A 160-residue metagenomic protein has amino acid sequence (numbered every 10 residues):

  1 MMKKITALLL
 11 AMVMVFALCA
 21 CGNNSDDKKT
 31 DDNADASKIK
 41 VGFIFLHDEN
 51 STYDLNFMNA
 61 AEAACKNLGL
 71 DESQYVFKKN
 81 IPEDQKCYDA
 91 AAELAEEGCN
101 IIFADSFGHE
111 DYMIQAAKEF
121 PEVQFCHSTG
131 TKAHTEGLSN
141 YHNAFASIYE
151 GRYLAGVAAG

Functional and structural regions predicted by a protein language model:
K3-A11: Sec-dependent signal peptide recognition, specifically the positively charged N-region followed immediately by
C19-D31: Bacterial lipoprotein signal-peptidase II cleavage site
D35, K40-A60, A64, L68 (+2 more regions): Extracytoplasmic "Venus flytrap"
F43-F45, E96-F107, Q124-S128: Periplasmic-binding protein-like
D84-C99: Short, well-structured alpha-helical segments in soluble
K118-F145: Flexible loop/hinge segments that line or gate small-molecule binding clefts
A144-G160: Hydrophobic alpha-helical segments within soluble ligand-binding/sensing domains
